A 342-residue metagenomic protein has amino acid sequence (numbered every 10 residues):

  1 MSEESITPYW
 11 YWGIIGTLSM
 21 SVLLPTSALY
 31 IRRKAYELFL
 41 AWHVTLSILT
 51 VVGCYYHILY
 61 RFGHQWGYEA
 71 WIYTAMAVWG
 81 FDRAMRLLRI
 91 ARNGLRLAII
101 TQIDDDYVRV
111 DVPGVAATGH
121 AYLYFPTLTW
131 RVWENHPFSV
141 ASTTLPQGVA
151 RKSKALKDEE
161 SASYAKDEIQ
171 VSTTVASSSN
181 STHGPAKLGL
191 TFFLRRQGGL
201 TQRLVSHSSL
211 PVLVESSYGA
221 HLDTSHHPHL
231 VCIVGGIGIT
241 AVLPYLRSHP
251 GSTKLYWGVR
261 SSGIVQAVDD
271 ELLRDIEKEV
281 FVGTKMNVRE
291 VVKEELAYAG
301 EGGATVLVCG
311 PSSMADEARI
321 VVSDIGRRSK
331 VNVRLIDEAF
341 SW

Functional and structural regions predicted by a protein language model:
M1-R86, T182-W342: FNR/FR-type flavoprotein reductase catalytic core
R32, E37, A41, T45-H57 (+2 more regions): Membrane-proximal cytosolic interface modules of multi-pass membrane proteins
L97-S208, V259-R260: Ferredoxin-reductase
